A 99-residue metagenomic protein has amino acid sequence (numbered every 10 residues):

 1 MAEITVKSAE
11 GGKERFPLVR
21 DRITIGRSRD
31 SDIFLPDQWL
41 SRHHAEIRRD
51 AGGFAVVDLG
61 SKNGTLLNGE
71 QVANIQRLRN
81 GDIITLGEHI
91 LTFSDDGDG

Functional and structural regions predicted by a protein language model:
M1-I4, E88-G99: Regulatory inter-domain linker segments that are low-complexity and enriched for serine/threonine/proline
E3-T5, G12-E88: Forkhead-associated
